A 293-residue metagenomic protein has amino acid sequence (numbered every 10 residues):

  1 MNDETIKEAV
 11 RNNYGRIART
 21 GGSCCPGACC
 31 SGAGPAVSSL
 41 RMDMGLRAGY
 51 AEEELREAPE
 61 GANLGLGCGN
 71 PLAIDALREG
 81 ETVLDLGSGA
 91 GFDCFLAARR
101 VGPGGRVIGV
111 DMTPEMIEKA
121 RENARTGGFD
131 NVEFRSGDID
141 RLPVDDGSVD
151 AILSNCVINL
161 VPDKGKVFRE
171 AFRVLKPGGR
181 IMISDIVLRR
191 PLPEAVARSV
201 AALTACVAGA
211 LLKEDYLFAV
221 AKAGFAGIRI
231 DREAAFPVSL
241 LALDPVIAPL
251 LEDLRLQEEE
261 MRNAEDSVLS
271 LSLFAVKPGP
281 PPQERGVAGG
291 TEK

Functional and structural regions predicted by a protein language model:
G15-C25, A221-K293: C-terminal lobe and adjacent flexible extensions of AdoMet/dcAdoMet transferase-like proteins
A33-T82, D93-R100: Conserved alpha-helix/loop element of class I SAM-dependent methyltransferases that forms part of the SAM/SAH-binding
E79, D140-A151: A short acidic, Gly/Pro-enriched loop at the edge of an enzyme's catalytic core that lines a small-molecule cofactor
T113-E115: Conserved SAM/SAH-binding beta-strand->alpha-helix loop
G127-D140: Conserved SAM-binding strand-loop segment of SAM-dependent methyltransferases
G165-R180: A short glycine-rich, Lys/Arg-flanked "PGG" loop and its adjoining helix->strand segment in the class I
V187-V207: Short, glycine-/aromatic-enriched active-site segment of Class I SAM-dependent methyltransferases
A208-G224, I228: Short alpha-helix
